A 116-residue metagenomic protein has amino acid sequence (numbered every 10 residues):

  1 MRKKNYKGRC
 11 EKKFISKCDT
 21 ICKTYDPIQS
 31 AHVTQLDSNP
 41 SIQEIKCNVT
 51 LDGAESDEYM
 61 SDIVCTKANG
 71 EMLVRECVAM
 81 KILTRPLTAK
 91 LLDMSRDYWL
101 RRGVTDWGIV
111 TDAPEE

Functional and structural regions predicted by a protein language model:
M1-E116: Electrostatic, structured charged patches in enzyme active sites and in nucleic-acid/phosphate-binding
